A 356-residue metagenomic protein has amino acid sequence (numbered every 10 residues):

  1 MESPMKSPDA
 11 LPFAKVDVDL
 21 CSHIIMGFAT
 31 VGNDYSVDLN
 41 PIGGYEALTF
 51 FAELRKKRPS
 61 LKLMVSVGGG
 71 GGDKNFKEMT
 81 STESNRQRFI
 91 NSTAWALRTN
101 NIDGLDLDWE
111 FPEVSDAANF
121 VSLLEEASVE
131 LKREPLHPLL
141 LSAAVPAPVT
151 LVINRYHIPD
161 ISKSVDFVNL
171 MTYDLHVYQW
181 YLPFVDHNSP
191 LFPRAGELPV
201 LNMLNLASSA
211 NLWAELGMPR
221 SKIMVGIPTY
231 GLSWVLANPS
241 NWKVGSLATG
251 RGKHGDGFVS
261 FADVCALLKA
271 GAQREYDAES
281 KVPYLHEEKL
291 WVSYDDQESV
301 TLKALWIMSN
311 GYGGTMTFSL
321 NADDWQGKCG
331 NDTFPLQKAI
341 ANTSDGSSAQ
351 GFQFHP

Functional and structural regions predicted by a protein language model:
M1-D9, N40-Y45, M79, E83-S84 (+4 more regions): Acidic-and-aromatic substrate-binding clefts and catalytic sites of carbohydrate-active enzymes
M1-L97, N331-P356: Glycan-recognition patch characteristic of GH18 chitinases/ENGases and related GlcNAc/peptidoglycan-binding proteins
E2-L20, S81-T99, V149-D160, L206-N211 (+1 more regions): Short, acidic/polar
L20-S22, P59-L63, N101-L105, H137-L139 (+3 more regions): Short, well-ordered coil/turn segments that N-cap beta-strands
I24, V65, L107, A127 (+4 more regions): Conserved, mostly hydrophobic/aromatic
D34-E46, F111-V264: Substrate-binding surface in catalytic domains of secreted glycosidases
V67, H176-E197, K222-S309, Q326-P356: Glycan-binding loop/region signatures in secreted carbohydrate-active enzymes
S92-N119, D174: Active-site groove signature of glycoside hydrolases
